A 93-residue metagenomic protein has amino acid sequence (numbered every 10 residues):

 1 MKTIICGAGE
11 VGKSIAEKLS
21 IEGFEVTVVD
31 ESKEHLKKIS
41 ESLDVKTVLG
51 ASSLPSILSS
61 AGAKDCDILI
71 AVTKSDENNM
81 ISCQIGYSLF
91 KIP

Functional and structural regions predicted by a protein language model:
M1-P93: Cytosolic regulatory regions of ion transport systems
